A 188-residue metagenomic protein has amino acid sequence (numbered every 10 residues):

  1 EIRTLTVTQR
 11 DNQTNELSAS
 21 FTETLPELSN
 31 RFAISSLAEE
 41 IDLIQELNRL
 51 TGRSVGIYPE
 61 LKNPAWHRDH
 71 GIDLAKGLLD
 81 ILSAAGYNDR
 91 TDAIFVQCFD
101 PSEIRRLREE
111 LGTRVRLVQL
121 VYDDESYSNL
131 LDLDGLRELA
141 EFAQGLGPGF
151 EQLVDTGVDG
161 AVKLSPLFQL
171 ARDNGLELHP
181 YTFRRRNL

Functional and structural regions predicted by a protein language model:
E1-V115, Q119-D124, D134-G135, F142-A143 (+2 more regions): Metal-dependent phosphodiesterase/phospholipase catalytic core, i.e., the His/Asp/Glu-rich active-site region
I34-S36, D132, L164-S165, R185: A diffuse structural propensity rather than consistent per-protein peaks
I72-K76, L131, D159-L167: Charged helix-capping and loop-helix junction motifs
S126-L130: Short gly/ser/thr-rich secondary-structure transition/capping motifs
L153, G157-L188: C-terminal soluble interaction/assembly domains
